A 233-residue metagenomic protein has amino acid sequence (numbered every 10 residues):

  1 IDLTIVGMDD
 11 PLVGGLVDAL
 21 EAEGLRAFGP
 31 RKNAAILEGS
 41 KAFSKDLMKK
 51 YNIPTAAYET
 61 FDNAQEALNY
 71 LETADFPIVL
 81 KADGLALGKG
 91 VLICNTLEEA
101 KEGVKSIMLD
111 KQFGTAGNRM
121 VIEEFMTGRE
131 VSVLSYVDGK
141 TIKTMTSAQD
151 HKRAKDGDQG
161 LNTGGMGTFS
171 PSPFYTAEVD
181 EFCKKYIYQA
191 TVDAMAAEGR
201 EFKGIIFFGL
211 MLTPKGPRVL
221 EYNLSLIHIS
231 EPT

Functional and structural regions predicted by a protein language model:
D2-S40, N52-D62: A short, GP-enriched loop/loop-strand-helix hinge that lies immediately N-terminal to, or at the N-terminal rim
V13-G14, A67, E130-V131: Short, well-ordered alpha-helical microsegments
A27-R31, N52-Y58, N63, P77-V79 (+3 more regions): A short alpha-helix-loop-beta-strand transition element characteristic of N-terminal alpha/beta dinucleotide-binding
M48-K49: Structural element of the ATP-grasp superfamily
P77-N95: Conserved anion/nucleotide-ligand pocket segment
C94-L226: Internal nucleotide-binding/catalytic subdomain
S225-T233: Residue-level detector of conserved catalytic or cofactor/ligand-binding positions in enzyme active sites
